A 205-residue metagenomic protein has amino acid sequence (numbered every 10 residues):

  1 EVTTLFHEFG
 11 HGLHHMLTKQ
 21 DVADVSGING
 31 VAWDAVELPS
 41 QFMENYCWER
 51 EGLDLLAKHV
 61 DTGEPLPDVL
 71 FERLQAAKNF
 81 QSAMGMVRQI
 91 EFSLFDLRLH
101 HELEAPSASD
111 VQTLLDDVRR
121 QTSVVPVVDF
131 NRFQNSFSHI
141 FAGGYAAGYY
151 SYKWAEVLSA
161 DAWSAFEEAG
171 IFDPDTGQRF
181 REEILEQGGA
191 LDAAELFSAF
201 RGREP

Functional and structural regions predicted by a protein language model:
E1-P205: Cation-handling catalytic/transport regions enriched in His/Asp/Glu
